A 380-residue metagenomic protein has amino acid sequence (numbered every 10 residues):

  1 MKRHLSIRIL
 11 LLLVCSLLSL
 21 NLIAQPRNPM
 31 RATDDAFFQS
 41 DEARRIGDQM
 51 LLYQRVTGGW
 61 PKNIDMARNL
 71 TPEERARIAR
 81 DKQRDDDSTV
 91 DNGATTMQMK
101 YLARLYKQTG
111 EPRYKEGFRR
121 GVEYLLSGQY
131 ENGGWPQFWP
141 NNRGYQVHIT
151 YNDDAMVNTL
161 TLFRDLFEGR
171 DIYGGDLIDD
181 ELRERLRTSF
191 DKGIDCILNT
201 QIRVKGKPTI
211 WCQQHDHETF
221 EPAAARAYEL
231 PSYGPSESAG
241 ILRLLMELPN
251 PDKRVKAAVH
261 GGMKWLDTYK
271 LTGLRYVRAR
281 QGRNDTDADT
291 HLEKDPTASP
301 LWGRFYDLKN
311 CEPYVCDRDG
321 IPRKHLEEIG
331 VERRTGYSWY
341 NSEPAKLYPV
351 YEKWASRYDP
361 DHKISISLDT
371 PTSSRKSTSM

Functional and structural regions predicted by a protein language model:
M1-L11: Bacterial N-terminal signal peptides that target proteins for export
I9-N21: Bacterial N-terminal signal peptides
Q25-I46, D165-K192, T219-A225, E229 (+1 more regions): Terminal, non-catalytic domain-edge segments
R31-F37, A79-T95, R143-M156, A224-E237 (+1 more regions): Solvent-exposed loop and edge beta-strand segments that line ligand/cofactor-binding and catalytic clefts
R45-G58, G117-G134, R187-G206, A258-R275: Long, well-ordered core segments of solenoidal/helical folds
V56-Q83, S127-V147, G174-D176, N199-Y228 (+2 more regions): Glycine- and aromatic-rich loop/turn segments at beta-sheet edges
K82-E111, G117, G121-Y124: Long, hydrophobic/aromatic-enriched structural stretches that serve as scaffold segments
K115, R119-V122, L126, R143 (+2 more regions): Eukaryote-skewed repeat-based solenoidal scaffolds used as protein-protein interaction platforms, primarily
